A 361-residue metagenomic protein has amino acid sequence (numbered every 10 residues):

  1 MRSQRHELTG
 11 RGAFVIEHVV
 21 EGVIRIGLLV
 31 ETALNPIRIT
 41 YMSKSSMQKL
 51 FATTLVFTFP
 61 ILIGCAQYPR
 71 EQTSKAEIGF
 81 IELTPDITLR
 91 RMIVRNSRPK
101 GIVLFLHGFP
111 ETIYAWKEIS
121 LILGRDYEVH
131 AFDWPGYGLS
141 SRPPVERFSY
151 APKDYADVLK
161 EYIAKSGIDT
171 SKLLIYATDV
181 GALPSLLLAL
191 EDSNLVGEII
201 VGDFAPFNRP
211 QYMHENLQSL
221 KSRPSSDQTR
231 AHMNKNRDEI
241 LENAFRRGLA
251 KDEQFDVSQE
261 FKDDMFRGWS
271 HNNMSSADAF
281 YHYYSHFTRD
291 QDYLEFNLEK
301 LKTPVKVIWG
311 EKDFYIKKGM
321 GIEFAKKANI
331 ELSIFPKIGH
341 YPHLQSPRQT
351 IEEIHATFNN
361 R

Functional and structural regions predicted by a protein language model:
R5-L8, F14, V20, I24 (+8 more regions): Alpha/beta-hydrolase fold catalytic core
Y68-S97, H130, Y137-T170, L174-Y176 (+3 more regions): Flexible "cap/lid" subdomain of the alpha/beta-hydrolase fold that forms the substrate-access gate
N96-L139: Conserved HGGG/HGGXW glycine-rich cap/lid loop of the alpha/beta-hydrolase fold
P110, R125, S193-N194, P224 (+1 more regions): Proline-centered flexible-loop/turn and helix-kink motifs
Y114, E118, G319, Q345-Q349: Generic recognition of short, well-ordered alpha-helical segments
I338: Conserved short acidic donor-positioning loop in nucleotide-sugar-dependent glycosyltransferases
